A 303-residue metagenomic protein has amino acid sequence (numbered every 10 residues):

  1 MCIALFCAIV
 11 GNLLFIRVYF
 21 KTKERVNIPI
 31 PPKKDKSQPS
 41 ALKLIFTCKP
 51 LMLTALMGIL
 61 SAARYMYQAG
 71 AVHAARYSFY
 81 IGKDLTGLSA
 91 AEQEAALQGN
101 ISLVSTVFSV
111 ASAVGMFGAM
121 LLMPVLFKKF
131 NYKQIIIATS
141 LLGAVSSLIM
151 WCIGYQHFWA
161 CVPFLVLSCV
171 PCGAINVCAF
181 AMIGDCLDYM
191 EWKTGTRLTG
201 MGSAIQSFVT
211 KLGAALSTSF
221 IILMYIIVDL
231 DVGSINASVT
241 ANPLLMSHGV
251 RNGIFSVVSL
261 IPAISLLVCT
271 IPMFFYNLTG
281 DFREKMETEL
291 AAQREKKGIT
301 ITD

Functional and structural regions predicted by a protein language model:
M1-C2, I81-G115, G249-S256: Loop-to-transmembrane helix entry
M1-D84, A91, N252-V257, P262-D303: Intracellular loop-helix junctions on the cytosolic face of multi-pass helical membrane proteins
I3, Y132-A138: Juxtamembrane helix-start motifs in multi-pass secondary transporters
I59, F158-M182, L187-M190: Hydrophobic core of transmembrane alpha-helices in multi-pass small-molecule transporters, especially MFS/SLC-type
A113-L121, G173, A215: Residue-level signature of mid-helix packing/kink "hotspots" within the transmembrane helices of 12-pass Major
G118-Y132: Helix-to-loop junctions at the C-terminal end of transmembrane segments in multipass secondary transporters
L141-W159: C-terminal ends and interior cores of transmembrane alpha-helices in multi-pass membrane transporters/permeases
T194-D229: A late C-terminal transmembrane helix in Major Facilitator Superfamily
